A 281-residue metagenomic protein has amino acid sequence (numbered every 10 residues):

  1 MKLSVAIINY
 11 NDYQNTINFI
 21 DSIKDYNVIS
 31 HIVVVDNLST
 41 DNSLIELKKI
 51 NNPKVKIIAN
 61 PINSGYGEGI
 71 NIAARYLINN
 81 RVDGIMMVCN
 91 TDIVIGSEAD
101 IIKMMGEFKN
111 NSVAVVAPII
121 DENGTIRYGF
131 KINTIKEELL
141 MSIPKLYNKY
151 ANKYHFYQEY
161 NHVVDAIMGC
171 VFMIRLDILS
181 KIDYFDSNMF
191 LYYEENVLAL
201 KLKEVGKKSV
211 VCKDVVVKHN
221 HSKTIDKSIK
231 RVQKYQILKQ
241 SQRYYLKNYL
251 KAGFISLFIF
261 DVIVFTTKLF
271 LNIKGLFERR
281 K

Functional and structural regions predicted by a protein language model:
D12-D25: Short, well-formed alpha-helical segments that are part of the catalytic scaffolds of diverse glycosyltransferases
D36-I45, I62: A conserved acidic beta->alpha catalytic loop
N60-N80: Glycine-rich, basic loop-to-helix element that forms the pyrophosphate-binding segment of sugar-nucleotide handling
V82-V94: Short beta-strand-to-loop acidic/aromatic patch adjacent to the donor-nucleotide binding site
V94-F130: Conserved donor NDP-sugar-binding/catalytic core segment of glycosyltransferases
I135-D165: Short, flexible, basic/aromatic active-site loop/helix in glycosyltransferases
D165-V216: A short, conserved alpha-helix in the catalytic core of glycosyltransferases
I229-K281: Non-catalytic, C-terminal membrane-associated alpha-helical segments of glycosyltransferases
